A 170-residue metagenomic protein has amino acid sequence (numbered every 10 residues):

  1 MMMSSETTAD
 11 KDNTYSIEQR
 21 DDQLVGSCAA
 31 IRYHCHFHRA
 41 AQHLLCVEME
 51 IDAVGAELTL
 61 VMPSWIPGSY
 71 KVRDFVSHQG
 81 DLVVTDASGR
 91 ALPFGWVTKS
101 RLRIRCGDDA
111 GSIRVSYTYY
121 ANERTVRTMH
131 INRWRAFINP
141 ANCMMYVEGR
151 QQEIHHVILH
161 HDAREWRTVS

Functional and structural regions predicted by a protein language model:
M3-A40: N-terminal, polar/Ser/Thr-rich
D12, V61-A91, I154, I158-S170: Solvent-exposed beta-hairpin/edge-strand motifs
S16-R20, V72-F75, Y119-H155: Glycine/proline-rich low-complexity spacer/linker segments in large multi-domain proteins
A30-C35, C46, T98-R103, N139-M144: Short structured motifs
Y33-H36, V54-G55, P63-I66: N-terminal-proximal low-complexity accessory segments that begin disordered and transition into the first
H36-H38, Q42, E50, G68-N132: A surface-exposed beta-strand-loop module
H43-A53, E57-T59, V157: Short, well-ordered beta-strand segments enriched in hydrophobic/aromatic residues
